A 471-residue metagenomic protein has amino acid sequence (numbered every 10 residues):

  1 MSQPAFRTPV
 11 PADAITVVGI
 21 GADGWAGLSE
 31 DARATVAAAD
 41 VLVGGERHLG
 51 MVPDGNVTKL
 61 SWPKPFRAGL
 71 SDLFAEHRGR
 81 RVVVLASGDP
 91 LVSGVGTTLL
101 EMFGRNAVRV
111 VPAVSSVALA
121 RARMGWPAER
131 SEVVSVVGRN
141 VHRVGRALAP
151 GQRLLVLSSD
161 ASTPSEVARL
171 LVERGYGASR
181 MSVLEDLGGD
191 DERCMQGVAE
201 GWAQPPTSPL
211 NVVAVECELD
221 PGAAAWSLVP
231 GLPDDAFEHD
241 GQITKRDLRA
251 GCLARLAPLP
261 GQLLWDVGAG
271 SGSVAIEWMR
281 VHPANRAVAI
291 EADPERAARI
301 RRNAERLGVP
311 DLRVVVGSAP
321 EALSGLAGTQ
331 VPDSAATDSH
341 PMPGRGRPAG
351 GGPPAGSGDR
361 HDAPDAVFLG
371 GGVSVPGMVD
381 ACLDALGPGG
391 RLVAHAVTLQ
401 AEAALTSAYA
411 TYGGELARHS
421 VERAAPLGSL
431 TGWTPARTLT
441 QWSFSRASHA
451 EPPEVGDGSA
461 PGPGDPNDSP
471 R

Functional and structural regions predicted by a protein language model:
M1-V114, A118-L119, V141, L148 (+4 more regions): Class I S-adenosyl-L-methionine
S2-V17, E30-R33, R80-V82, P150-Q242 (+2 more regions): A contiguous loop/helix-start segment that scaffolds small-molecule binding in enzyme catalytic cores
S87-G151, P320-E321, D365-A366, A410-T434 (+1 more regions): Class I SAM-dependent methyltransferase SAM-binding "motif I" and its flanking Rossmann-like core
Q196-L210, A401-A403, A408-P452, P470-R471: Active-site capping/gating segments
G261-G270: Conserved class I S-adenosyl-L-methionine
S271-P283: Conserved SAM-binding loop of SAM-dependent methyltransferases across substrates and taxa, primarily the Class I
D293-G350, P354-H361: S-adenosyl-L-methionine
L386-G387: Helix-to-beta-strand junctions that scaffold the AdoMet/dcAdoMet cofactor pocket in Class I SAM-dependent enzymes
